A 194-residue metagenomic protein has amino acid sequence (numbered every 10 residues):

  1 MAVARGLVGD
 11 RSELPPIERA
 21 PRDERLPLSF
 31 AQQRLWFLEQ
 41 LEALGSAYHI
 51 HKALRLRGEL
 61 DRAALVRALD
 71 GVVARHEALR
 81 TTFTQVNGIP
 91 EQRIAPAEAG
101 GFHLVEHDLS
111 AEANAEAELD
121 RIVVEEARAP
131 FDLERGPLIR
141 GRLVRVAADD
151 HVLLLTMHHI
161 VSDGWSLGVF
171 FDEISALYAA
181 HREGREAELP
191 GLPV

Functional and structural regions predicted by a protein language model:
M1-A2: AMP-binding/adenylate-forming catalytic domain of the ANL superfamily
G6, P15, A20-V105, E112-V194: Acyl-group handoff/entry surfaces in thioester-processing enzymes
